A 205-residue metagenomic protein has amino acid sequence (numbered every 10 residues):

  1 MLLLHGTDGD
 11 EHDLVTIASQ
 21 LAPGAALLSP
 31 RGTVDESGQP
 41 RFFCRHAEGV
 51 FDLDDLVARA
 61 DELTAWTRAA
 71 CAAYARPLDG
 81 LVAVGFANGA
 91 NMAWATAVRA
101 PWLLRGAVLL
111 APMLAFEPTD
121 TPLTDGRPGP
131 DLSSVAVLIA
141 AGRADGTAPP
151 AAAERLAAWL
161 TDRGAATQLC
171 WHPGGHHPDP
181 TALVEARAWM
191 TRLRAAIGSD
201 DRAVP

Functional and structural regions predicted by a protein language model:
M1-L78: Serine-hydrolase catalytic machinery in alpha/beta-hydrolase-like enzymes
G6, A87, M113, R143 (+1 more regions): Residue-level signal for short, function-critical loop segments
R31, V84, V108-A111, A140 (+1 more regions): Alpha/beta-hydrolase-fold catalytic nucleophile elbow
D79-L132: Primarily recognizes the serine-hydrolase "nucleophile elbow" in alpha/beta-hydrolase and SGNH/GDSL folds
F116, R143-A148, H177: Acidic catalytic loop of the alpha/beta-hydrolase fold
S133, L138-A141, D145: Short beta-strand/loop motif that positions the catalytic acidic residue of the alpha/beta-hydrolase fold
A151-P205: C-terminal catalytic histidine-bearing segment of alpha/beta-hydrolase fold enzymes
